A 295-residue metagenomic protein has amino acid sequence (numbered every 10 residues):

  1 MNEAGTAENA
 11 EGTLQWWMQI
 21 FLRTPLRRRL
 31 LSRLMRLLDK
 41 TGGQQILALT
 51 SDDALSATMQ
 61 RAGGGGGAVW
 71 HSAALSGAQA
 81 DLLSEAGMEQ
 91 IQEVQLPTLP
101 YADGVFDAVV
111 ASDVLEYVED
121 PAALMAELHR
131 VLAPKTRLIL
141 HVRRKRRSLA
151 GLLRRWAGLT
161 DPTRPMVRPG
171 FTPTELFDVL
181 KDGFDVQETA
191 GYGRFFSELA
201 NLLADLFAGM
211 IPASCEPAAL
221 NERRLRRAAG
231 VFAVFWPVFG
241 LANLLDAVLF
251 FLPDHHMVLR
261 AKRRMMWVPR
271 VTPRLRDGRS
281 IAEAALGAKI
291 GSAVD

Functional and structural regions predicted by a protein language model:
M1-A102, L252-V258, R264-D295: Conserved N-terminal segment of class I S-adenosyl-L-methionine
V110: A conserved beta-strand element that flanks and buttresses the S-adenosyl-L-methionine
D113-Y117: A short His-aromatic
A122-R137: A short glycine-rich, Lys/Arg-flanked "PGG" loop and its adjoining helix->strand segment in the class I
R137-P162: Conserved class I S-adenosyl-L-methionine
R143-S148, G170, G191-F196: Short "lid" loop at the C-terminus of a central beta-strand within the Rossmann-like core of SAM-dependent
R155, A190-D295: A C-terminal cap/extension of S-adenosyl-L-methionine-dependent methyltransferases that defines the acceptor-substrate
G158-E175: Acceptor-substrate binding/catalytic loop of class I
